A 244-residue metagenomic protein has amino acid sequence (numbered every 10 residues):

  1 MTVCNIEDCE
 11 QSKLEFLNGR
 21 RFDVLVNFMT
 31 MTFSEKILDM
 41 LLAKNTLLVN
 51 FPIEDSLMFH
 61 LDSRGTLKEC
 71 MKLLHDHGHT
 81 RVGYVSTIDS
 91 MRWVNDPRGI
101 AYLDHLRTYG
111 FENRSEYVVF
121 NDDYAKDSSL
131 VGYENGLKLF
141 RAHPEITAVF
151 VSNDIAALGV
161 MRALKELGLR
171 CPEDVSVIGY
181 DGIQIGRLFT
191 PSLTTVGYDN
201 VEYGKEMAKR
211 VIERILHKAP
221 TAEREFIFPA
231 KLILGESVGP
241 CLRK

Functional and structural regions predicted by a protein language model:
T2-V24, F33-K244: Bacterial carbohydrate/catabolite-sensing allosteric modules
